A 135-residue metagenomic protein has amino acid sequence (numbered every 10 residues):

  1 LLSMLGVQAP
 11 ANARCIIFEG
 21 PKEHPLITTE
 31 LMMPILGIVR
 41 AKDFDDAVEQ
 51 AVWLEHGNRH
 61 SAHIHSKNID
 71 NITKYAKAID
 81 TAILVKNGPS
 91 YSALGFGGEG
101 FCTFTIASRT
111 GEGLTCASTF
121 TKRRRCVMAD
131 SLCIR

Functional and structural regions predicted by a protein language model:
V7-R135: Conserved C-terminal structural/oligomerization subdomain of aldehyde/semialdehyde dehydrogenase
